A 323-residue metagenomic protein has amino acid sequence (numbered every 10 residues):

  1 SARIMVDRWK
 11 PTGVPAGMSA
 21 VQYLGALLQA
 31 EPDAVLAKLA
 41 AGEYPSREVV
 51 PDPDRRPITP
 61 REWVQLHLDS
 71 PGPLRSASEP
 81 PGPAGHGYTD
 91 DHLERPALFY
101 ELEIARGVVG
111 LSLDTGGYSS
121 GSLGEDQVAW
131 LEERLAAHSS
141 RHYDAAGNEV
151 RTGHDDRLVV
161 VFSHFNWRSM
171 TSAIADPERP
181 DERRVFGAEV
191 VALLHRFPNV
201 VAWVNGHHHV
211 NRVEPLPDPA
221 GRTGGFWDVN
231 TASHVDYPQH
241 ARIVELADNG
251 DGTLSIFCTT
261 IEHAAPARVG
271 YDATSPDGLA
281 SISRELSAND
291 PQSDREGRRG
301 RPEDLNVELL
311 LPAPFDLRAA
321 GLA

Functional and structural regions predicted by a protein language model:
S1, L113, V160-H164, F197-N211 (+1 more regions): Active-site neighborhood of phospho(di)ester-bond hydrolases with catalytic His/Asp-centered motifs
A2-L111, G117-T152, A192, V210-A323: Metal-dependent phosphoesterase/phosphodiesterase active-site architecture
G117-A129, H138-V204: Active-site-proximal segments of metal-dependent phosphoesterases and phosphodiesterases across multiple
